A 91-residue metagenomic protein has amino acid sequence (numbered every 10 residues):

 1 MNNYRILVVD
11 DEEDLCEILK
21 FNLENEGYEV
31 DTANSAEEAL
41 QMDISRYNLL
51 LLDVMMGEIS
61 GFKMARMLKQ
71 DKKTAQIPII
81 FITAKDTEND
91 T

Functional and structural regions predicted by a protein language model:
N2-N3, R46-N48, K72-P78: His-Asp phosphorelay/catalytic-motif detector in bacterial-type signaling
E13-D31: Two-component/phosphorelay signaling modules centered on CheY-like receiver
C16, G57, R66, A75 (+1 more regions): The feature encodes the CheY-like receiver
T32-L49: Acidic, metal-coordinating helix/loop segments flanking the phosphotransfer/catalytic sites of two-component signaling
D71, K85-D86: Short, conserved "switch-loop" micro-motifs in signal-transduction and mechanochemical regulators
